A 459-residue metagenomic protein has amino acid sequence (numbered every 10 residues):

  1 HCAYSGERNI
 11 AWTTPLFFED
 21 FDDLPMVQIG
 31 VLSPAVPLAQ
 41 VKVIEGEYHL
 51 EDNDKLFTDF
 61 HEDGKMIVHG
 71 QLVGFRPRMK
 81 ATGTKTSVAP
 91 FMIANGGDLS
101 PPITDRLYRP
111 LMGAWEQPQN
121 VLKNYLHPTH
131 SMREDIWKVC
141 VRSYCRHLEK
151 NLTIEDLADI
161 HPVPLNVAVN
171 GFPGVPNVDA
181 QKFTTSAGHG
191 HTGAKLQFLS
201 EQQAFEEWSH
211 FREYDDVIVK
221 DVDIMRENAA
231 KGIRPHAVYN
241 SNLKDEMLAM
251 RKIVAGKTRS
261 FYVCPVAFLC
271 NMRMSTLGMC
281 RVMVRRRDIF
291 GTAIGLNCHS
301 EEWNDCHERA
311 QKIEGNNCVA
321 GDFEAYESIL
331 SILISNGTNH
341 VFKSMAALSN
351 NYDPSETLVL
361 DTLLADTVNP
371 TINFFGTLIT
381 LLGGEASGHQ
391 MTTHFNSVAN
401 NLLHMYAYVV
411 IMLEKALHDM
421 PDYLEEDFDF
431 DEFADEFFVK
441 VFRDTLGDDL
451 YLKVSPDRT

Functional and structural regions predicted by a protein language model:
H1-T459: Viral RNA-dependent RNA polymerase
